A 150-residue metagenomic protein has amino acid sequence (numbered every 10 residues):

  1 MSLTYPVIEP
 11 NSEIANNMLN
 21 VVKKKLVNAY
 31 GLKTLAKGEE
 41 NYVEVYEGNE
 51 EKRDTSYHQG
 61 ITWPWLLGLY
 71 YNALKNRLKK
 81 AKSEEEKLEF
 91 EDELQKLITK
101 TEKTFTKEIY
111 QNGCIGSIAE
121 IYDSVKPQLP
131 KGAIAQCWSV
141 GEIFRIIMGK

Functional and structural regions predicted by a protein language model:
M1-W65, K103-K150: Extended glycan-interaction surfaces of carbohydrate-active proteins
Y5, A73-N76, K80, I146: Core register positions within helices of long alpha-helical scaffolds
N16, N76-Q95: Acidic, serine/threonine/proline-rich low-complexity intrinsically disordered regions
W65-A73: Internal helical hairpin/lid segments
L94, I98-F105: Short amphipathic alpha-helical coiled-coil/interface segments
